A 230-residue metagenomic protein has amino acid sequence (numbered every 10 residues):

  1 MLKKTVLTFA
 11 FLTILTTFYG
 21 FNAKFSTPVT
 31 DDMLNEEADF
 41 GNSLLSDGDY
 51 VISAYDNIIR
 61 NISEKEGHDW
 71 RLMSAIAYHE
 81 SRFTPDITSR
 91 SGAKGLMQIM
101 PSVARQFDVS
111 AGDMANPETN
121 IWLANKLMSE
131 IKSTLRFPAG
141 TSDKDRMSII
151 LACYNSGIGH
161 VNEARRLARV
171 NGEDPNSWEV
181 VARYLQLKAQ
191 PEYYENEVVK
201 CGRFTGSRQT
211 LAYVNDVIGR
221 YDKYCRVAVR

Functional and structural regions predicted by a protein language model:
L2-L34, Y50, E66, R105 (+3 more regions): Non-catalytic cell-wall polysaccharide-engagement segments
E36-L44: Acidic/histidine-rich, surface-exposed loop or edge segments in extracytoplasmic proteins
S43-S53: A detector for short, charged/polar N-terminal pre-domain segments
A54, H68-M73, Y78, S91-K94 (+2 more regions): Extracytoplasmic
I59: Aromatic/hydrophobic pocket-lining residues that form π-stacking "cages" and hydrophobic walls in ligand
S63: The alpha-helix within a helix-turn-helix
I87-Q106, V170, W178: Short, surface-exposed glycine/acidic/tryptophan-bearing loops
